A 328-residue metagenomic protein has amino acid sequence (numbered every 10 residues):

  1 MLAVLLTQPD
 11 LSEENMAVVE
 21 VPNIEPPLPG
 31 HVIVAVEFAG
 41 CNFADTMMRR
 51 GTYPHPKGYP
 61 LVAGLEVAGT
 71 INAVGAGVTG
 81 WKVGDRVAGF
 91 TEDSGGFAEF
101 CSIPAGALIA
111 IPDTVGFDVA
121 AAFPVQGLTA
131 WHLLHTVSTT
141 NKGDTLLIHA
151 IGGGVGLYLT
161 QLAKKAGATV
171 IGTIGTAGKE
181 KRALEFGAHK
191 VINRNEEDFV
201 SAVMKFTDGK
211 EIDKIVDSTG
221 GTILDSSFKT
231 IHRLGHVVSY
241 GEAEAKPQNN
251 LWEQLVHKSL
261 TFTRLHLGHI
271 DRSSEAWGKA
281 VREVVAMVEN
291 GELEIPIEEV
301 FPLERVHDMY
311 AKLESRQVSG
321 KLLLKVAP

Functional and structural regions predicted by a protein language model:
L2, V285-A286, N290-E299, H307-P328: C-terminal capping/lid region of NAD(P)-dependent oxidoreductase domains
I24-C41, T52-S94: Glycine-rich beta-strand-centered segment in the early N-terminal region that forms part of a ligand/cofactor-binding
M47, G80, R86-A150: NAD(P)H dinucleotide-binding glycine-rich loop of Rossmann-like/cofactor-binding domains, especially the beta1-alpha1
R86, T145, T169, G235-H236 (+1 more regions): Short glycine-centered segments of the SAM/dcSAM-binding site in methyltransferase folds
A88, L147, I215-V216, V238: N-terminal Rossmann-like NAD(P) cofactor-binding module of classical short-chain dehydrogenase/reductase
A121-E196: Mid-domain Rossmann-like dinucleotide-binding core that forms the NAD(H)/NADP(H) cofactor-binding site
I174, T222-L293, K325-P328: Glycine-rich phosphate-binding loop and adjacent beta-alpha segment of Rossmann(oid) nucleotide-cofactor-binding
D198-G209: Short amphipathic alpha-helix with an adjacent loop that forms part of the alpha/beta core around
